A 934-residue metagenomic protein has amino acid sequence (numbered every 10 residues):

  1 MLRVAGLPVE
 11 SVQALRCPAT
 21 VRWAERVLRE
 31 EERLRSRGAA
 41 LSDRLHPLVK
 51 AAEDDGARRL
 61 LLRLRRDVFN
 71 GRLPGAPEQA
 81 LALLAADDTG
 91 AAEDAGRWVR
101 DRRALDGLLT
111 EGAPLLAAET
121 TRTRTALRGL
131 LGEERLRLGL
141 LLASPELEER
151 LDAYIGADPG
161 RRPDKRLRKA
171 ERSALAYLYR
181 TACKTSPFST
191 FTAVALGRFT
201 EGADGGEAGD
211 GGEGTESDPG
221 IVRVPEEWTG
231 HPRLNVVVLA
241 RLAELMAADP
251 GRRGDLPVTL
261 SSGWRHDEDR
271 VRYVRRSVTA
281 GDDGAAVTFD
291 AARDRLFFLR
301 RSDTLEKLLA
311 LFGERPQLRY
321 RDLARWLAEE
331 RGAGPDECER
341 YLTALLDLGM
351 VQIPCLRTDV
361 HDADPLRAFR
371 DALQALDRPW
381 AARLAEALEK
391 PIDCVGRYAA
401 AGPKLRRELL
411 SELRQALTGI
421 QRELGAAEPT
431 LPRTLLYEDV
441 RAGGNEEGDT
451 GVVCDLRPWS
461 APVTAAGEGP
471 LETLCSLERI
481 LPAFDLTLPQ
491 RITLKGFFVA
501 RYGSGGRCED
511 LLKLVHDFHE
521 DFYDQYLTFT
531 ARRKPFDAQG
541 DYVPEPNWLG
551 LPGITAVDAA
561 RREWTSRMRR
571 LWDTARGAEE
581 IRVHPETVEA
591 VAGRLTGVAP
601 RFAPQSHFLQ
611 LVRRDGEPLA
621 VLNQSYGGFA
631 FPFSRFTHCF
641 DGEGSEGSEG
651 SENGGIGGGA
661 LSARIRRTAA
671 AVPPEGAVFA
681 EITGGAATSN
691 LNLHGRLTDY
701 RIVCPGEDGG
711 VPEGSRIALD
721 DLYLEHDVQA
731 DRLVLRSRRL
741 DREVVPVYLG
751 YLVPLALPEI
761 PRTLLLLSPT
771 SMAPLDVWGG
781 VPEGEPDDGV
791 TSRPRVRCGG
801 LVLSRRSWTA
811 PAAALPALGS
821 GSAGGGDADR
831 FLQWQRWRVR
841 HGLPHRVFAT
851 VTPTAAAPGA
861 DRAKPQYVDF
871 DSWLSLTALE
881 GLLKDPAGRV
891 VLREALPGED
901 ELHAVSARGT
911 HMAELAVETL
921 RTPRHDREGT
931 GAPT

Functional and structural regions predicted by a protein language model:
M1-L2, Y177-E207, G212-E314: Acidic, low-complexity/disordered tracts enriched in E/D and polar residues
M1-L234, D336-T683, P858-T934: Type-3 copper protein
G206, V238, L245, R252-L260 (+4 more regions): Segments forming glycine/polar-rich beta-alpha architectures that bind adenosine-containing cofactors
V271-R275, F498, R732-R736: Short polybasic amphipathic segments
G313-L318, M350-I353: Histidine-dependent nucleotide/RNA phosphoesterase domain, centered on the 2H-phosphoesterase fold with its duplicated
P316-L327: Short acidic, hydrophobic short linear motifs in intrinsically disordered regions
A328-E337: Short, positively charged loop/turn segments that connect secondary-structure elements
L611-G647, G654-G881, D885, E894 (+1 more regions): C-terminal structured domains
